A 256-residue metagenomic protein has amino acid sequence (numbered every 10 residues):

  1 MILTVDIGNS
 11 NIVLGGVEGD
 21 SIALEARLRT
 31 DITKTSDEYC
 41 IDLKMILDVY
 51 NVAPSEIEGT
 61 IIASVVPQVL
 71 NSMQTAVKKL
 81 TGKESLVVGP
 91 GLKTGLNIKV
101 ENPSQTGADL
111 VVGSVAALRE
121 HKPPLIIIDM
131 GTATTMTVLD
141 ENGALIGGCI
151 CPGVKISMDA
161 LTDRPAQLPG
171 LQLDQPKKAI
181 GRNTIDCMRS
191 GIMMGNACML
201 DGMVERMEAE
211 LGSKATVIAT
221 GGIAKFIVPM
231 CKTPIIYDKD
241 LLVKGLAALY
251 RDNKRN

Functional and structural regions predicted by a protein language model:
I2-D6, I61, L125-D129, I218: Short glycine-aspartate micro-motif
I2-M45, A144-P169, Q175-K178: Short glycine-rich, Thr/Ser-proximal phosphate-binding strand/loop in the N-terminal lobe of ATP-dependent enzymes
I2-T4, S157-N256: ATP-binding/phosphotransfer module of carbohydrate and carboxylate kinases, centering on a glycine-rich
G15-V17, T137-D140, V228: Short beta-strand-to-turn element immediately C-terminal to the catalytic PLP-Schiff-base lysine in fold type I
L43-G59, M203-A215: Phosphate/pyrophosphate-binding loops at sites that engage ATP/ADP/AMP, CoA/4′-phosphopantetheine, polyphosphate
L47-N51, S55-K78: Phosphate-bearing ligand-interacting subdomains that bind or position ATP/ADP/UDP/GDP/NAD(P) or nucleotide-linked
P54-V65, E84-L86, G212-G222: Short glycine-rich phosphate-binding loop at a beta-alpha junction
T75, L80-L86, L92, L96-R164 (+2 more regions): Phosphate-binding/catalytic loop of phosphoryl-transfer enzymes
